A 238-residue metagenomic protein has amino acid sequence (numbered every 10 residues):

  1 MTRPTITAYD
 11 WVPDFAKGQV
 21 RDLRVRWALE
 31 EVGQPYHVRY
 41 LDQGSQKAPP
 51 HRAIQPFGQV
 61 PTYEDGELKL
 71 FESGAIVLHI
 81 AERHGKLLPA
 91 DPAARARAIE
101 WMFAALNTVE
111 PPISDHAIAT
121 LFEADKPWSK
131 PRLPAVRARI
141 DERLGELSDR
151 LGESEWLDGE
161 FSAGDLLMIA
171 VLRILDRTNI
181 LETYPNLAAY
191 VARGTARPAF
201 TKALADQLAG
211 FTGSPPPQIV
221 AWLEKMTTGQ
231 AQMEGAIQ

Functional and structural regions predicted by a protein language model:
M1-P134, D141, L223, G229-Q238: GST-like domain detector, emphasizing the conserved glutathione-binding G-site in the N-terminal thioredoxin-like
D42, A163, Q207-L208: Short, solvent-exposed turn/loop segments enriched in Gly/Ser/Thr/Pro and often Arg
A75, N186, A199: Residue-level recognition of oxygen-bearing side chains
A81, V171-L172, L204: Active-site-flanking alpha-helical
A105-A196, I237-Q238: GST-like fold's C-terminal all-alpha helical module
R197, K202-A203: A late-sequence structural motif
A205-I237: Terminal-tail/helix-coil boundary detector
